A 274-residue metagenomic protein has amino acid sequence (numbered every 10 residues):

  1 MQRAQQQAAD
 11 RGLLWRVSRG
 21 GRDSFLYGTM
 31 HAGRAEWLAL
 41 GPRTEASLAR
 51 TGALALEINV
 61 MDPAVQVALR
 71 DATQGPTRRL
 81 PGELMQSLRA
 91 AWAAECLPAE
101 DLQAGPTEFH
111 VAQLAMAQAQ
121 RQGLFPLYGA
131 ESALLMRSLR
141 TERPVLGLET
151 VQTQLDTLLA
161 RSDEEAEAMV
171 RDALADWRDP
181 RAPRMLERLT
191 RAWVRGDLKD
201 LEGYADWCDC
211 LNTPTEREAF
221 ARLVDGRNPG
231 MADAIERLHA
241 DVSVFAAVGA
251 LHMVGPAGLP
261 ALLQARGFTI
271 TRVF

Functional and structural regions predicted by a protein language model:
Q2-Q6, R11-A219: Structured, acidic catalytic/metal-binding patches in enzyme active sites
E218-F274: A cross-kingdom marker for long, charged
